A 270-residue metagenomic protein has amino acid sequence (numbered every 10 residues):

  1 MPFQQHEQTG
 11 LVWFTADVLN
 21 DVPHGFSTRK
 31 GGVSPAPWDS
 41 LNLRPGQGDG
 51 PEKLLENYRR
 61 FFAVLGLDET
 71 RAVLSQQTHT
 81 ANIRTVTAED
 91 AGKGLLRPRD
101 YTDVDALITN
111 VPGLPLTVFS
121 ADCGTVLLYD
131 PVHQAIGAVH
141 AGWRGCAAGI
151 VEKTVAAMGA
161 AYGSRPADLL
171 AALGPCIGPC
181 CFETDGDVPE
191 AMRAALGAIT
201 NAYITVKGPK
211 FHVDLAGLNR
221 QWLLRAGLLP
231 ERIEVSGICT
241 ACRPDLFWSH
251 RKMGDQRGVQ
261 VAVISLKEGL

Functional and structural regions predicted by a protein language model:
M1-L270: Active-site microenvironment for binding and transforming phosphate-containing groups
